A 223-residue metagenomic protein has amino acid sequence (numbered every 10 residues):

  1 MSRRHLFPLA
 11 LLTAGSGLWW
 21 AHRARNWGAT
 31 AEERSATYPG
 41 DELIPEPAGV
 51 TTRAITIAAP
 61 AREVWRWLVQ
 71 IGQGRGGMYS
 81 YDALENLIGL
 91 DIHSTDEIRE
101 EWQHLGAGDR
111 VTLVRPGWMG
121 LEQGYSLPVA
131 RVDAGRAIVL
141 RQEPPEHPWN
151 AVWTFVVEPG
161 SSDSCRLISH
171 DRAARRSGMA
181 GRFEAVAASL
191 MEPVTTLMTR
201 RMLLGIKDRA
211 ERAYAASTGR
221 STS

Functional and structural regions predicted by a protein language model:
M1-A54, R62-E63, R75-M78, V156-R166 (+3 more regions): Short amphipathic, positively biased membrane-proximal segments that drive organelle/inner-membrane targeting
V50-T51, Q123-Y125, P148-T154: Short, surface-exposed coil-to-beta transition loops
V64-W67, V129, L140, L167-S169 (+1 more regions): Hydrophobic pocket/interface hotspot
Q73-G135, S221: Short beta-edge strand/loop motif at the mouth of beta-sheet-based domains
R136-P144, C165: Short, solvent-exposed secondary-structure boundary/capping segments
E143-H147, H170-S177: Short, solvent-exposed aromatic-acidic interface loops
G181-R182, V186, L190-M191, T195: Extracellular/lumenal and peripheral-membrane lipid-interaction modules
T195-L203: Alpha-helical packing segments of well-folded alpha/beta enzyme cores
